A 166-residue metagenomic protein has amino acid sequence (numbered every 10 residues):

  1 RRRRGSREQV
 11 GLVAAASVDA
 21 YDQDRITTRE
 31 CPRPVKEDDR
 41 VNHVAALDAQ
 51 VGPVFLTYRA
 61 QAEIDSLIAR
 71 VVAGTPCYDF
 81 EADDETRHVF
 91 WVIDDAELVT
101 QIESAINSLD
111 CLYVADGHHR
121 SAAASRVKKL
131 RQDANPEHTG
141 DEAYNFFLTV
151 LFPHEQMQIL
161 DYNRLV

Functional and structural regions predicted by a protein language model:
R1-V166: Surface-exposed, charge/polar-rich loops and edge strands
